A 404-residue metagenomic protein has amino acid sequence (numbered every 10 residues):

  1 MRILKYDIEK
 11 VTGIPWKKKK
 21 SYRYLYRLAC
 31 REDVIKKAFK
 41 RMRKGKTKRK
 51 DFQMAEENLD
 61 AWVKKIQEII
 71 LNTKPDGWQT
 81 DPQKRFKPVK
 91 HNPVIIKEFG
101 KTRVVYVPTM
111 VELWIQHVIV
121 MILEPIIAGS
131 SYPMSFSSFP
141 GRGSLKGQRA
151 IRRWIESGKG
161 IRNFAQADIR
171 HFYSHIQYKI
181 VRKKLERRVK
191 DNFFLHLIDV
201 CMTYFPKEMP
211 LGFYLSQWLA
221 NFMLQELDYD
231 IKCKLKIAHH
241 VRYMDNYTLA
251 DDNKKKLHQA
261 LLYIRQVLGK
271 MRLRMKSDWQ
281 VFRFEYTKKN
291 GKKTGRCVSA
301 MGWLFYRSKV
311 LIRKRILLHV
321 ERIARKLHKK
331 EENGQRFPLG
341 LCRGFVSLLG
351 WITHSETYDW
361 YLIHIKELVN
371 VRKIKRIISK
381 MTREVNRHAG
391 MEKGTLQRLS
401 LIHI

Functional and structural regions predicted by a protein language model:
M1-E68, Q397-L401: Non-catalytic, polymerase-adjacent accessory regions of viral genome-replication enzymes
M1-V11, P108, L113, H117 (+5 more regions): Right-hand nucleic-acid polymerase module
I8, T12-L25, Q116, V120-Q177: Active-site-proximal segment of RNA-dependent polymerases
E57, V89-G100, Y132-K146, R170-H171 (+1 more regions): Short, glycine/charge-rich beta-strand/loop segments that flank catalytic centers and engage negatively charged groups
I69-K101, W114, K190-Y204: Reverse-transcriptase-like RNA-dependent polymerase core
K101-Y132, P206-K232: Conserved pre-motif C helix in the palm subdomain of viral-like polymerases
S137-K146, T248-D251, V281-N290: Beta-rich nucleic-acid/ligand-interaction surfaces
R149-M244, T248-R265, F282-R283, C297 (+1 more regions): Conserved polymerase palm-domain catalytic core
